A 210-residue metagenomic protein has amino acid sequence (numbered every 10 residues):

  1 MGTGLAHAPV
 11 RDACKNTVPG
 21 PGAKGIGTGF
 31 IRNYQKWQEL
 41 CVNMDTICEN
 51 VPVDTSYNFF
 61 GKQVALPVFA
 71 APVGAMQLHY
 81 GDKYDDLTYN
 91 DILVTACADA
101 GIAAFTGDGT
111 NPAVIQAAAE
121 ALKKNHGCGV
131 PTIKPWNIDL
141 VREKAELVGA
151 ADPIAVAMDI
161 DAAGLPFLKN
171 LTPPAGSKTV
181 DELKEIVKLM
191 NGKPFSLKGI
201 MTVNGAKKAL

Functional and structural regions predicted by a protein language model:
M1-V64: An N-cap/entry alpha-helix motif that binds or orients negatively charged groups
G22, D82, T106-G109, I133-K134 (+2 more regions): Glycine- and other small-residue-rich loops at beta-strand/loop junctions that grip anionic moieties
V51-G61, N90-L93, G107-E120, K144-E146: Short, charged beta->alpha transition segments
F59-T110: Active-site cofactor/substrate anionic-group-binding motifs, chiefly glycine- and Lys/Arg-rich phosphate-binding loops
V68-A71, I102-T106, G127-I133, V156 (+1 more regions): Hydrophobic faces of well-ordered beta-strands that scaffold small-molecule active sites in alpha/beta enzyme cores
M76, D108-A113, D161, V203: Short glycine-enriched loops at secondary-structure junctions
T95, K124, W136-L210: Alpha/beta enzyme core
A113-D139: Long, hydrophobic, well-ordered secondary-structure blocks that form the structural core and pocket-lining surfaces
